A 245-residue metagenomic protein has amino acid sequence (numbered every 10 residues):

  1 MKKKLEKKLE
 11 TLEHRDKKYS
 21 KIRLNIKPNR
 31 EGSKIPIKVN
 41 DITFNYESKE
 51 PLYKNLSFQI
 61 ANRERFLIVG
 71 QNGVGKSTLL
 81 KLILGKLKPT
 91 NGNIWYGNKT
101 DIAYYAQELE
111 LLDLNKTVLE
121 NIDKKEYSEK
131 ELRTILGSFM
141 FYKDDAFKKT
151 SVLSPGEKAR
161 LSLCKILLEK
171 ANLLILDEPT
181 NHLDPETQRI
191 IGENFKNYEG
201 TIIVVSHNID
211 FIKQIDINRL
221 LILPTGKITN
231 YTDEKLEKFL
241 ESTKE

Functional and structural regions predicted by a protein language model:
M1-L52: Flexible nucleotide-interacting loop at or near the entrance of a catalytic core
E31-E245: ABC ATP-binding cassette signature C-motif
